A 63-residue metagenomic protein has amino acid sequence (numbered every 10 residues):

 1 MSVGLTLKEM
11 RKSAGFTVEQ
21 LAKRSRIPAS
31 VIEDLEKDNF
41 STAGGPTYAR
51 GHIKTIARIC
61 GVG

Functional and structural regions predicted by a protein language model:
M1-G63: Cytosolic/nucleoplasmic/matrix-facing N-terminal domains/tails of membrane-anchored or organelle-targeted proteins
